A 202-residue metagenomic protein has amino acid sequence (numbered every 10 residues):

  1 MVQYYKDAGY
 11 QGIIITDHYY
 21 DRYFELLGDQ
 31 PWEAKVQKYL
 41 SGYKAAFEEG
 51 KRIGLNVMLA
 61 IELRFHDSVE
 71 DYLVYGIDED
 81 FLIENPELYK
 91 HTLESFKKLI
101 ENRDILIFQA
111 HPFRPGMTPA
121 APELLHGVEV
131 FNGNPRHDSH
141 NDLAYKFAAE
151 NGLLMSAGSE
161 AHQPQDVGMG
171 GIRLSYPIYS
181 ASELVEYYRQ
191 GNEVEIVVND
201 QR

Functional and structural regions predicted by a protein language model:
M1-H66, E123, D142, P164-D166: An N-terminally biased module of ancient metal coordination in phosphate/nucleic-acid-related enzymes
M1-Q3, D67-F81, F113-R202: Charged catalytic cores and adjacent phosphate/nucleic-acid-binding surfaces used for phosphate/nucleic-acid chemistry
K6, K44-K51, T92-F108, A144-N151: Surface-exposed amphipathic alpha-helices with a cationic face
I13-D17, V57-I61, I107-H111, V128-V130 (+1 more regions): Active-site neighborhood of phospho(di)ester-bond hydrolases with catalytic His/Asp-centered motifs
K35-V36, I83-E87, L106-F108, N132-P135: Short, flexible loop segments at the rims of nucleotide/cofactor-binding pockets, characterized by
L40, K90-E94, D138-N141, A181: Structural motif corresponding to alpha-helix initiation and N-cap regions
A60-I61, L93-F96, A110-P119: Short, charged beta->alpha transition segments
E70-D104: Binuclear metal-dependent hydrolase catalytic cores centered on His/Asp/Glu-rich metal-binding motifs
